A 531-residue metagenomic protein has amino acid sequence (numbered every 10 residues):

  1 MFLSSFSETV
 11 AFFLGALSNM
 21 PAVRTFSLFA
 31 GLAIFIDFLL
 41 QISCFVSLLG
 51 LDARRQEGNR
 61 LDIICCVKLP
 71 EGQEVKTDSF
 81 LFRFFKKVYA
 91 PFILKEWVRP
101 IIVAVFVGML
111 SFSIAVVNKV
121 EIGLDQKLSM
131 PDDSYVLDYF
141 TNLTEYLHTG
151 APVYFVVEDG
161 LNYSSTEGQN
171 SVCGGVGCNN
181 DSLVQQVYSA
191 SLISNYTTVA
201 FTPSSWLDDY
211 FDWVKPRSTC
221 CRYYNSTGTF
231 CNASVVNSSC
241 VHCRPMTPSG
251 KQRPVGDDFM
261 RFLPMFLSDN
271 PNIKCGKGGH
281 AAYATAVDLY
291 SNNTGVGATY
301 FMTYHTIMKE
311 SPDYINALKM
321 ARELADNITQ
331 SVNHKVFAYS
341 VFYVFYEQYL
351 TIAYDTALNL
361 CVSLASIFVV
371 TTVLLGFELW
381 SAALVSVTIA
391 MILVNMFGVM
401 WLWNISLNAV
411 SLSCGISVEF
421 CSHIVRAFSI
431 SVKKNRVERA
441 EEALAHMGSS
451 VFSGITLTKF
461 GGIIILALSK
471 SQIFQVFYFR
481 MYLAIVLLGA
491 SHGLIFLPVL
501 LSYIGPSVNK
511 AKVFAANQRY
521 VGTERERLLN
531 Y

Functional and structural regions predicted by a protein language model:
M1, E8, S413-S431, V451: Short helical (or helix-break) motifs at transmembrane helix termini and adjacent helical loops in multi-pass membrane
M1-S111: Eukaryotic endomembrane system proteins
M1-S4, F29, A33, V88 (+4 more regions): Loop-to-transmembrane-helix entry motif
S5-C44, L49, S366-V373, N395-S406 (+3 more regions): Hydrophobic, glycine/alanine-rich multi-pass transmembrane helices and their short helix-loop junctions in large
F35, I389-A390, A409-S422, F460: Hydrophobic transmembrane alpha-helices
F35-L39, T77, A383-V387, C414 (+1 more regions): Hydrophobic alpha-helical transmembrane segments of multi-pass membrane proteins
E57-G58, D62-L81, V88-N408, I504-Y531: Extracytoplasmic
